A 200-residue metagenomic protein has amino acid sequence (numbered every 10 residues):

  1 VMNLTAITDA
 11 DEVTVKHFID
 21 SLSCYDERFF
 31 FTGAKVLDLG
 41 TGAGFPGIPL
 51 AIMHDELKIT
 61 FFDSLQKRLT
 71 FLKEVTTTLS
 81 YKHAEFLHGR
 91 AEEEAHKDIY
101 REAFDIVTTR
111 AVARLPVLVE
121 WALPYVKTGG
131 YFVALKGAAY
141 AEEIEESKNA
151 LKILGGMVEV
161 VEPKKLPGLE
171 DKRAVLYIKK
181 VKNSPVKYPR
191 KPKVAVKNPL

Functional and structural regions predicted by a protein language model:
V1-L37, K67-A84: Class I SAM-dependent transferase core
A43-E56: Conserved SAM-binding loop of SAM-dependent methyltransferases across substrates and taxa, primarily the Class I
H54, V126-T128: Helix-to-beta-strand junctions that scaffold the AdoMet/dcAdoMet cofactor pocket in Class I SAM-dependent enzymes
E56-F62: Short beta-strand element of Class I
F62, L69-E102: S-adenosyl-L-methionine
R68-T70, Y140, I144: Short alpha-helix immediately C-terminal to the canonical SAM-binding loop
G129-E142: Conserved beta-strand signature within the Rossmann-like core of class I S-adenosyl-L-methionine
E145-L200: SAM/dcSAM-binding transferase cores
